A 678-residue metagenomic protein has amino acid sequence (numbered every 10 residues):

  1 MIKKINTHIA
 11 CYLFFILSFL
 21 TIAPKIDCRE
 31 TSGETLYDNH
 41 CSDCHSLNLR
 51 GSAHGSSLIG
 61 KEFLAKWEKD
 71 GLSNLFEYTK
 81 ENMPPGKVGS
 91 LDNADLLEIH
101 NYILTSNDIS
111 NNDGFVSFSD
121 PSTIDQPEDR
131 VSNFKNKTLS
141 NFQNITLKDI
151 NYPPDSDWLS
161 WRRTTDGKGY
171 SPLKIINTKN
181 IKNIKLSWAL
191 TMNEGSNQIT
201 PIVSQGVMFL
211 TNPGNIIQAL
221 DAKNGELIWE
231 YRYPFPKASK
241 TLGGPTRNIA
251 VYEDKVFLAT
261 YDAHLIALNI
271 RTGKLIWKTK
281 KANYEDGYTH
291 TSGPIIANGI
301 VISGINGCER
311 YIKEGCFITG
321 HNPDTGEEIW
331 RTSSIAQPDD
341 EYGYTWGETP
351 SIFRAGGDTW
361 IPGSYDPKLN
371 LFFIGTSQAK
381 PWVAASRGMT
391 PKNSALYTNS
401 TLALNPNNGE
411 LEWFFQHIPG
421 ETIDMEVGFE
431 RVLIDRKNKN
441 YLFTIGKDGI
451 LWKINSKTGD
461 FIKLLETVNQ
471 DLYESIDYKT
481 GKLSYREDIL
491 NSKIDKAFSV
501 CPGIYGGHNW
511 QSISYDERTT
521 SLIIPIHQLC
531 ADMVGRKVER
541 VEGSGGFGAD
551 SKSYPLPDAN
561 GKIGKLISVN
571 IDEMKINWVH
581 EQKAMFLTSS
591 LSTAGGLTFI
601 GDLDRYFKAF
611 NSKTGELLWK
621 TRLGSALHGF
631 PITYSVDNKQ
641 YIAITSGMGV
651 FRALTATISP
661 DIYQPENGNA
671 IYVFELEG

Functional and structural regions predicted by a protein language model:
T21-L36, K87: Electrostatic cytochrome c docking/interface patches
R29-R50, D95, I99: Sequence/structural segment immediately N-terminal to covalent heme-attachment motifs in c-type and related
L47-P84: Gly/Gly-Pro-rich "capping" loops immediately C-terminal to redox-active cysteine motifs in periplasmic/lumenal
G86-D166: Flexible coil segments in periplasmic/lumen-exposed cytochrome c-class electron-transfer proteins
K135-L186, S334-D340, L483-I489, P555-L556 (+1 more regions): Blade/loop signatures of beta-propeller domains
W158-R162, E194-I216, K240-H264, T289-I312 (+6 more regions): Repeat-blade elements of multi-bladed beta-propeller folds
W188-I202, E230-A250, K278-G293, S333-P362 (+9 more regions): Extracytoplasmic beta-rich repeat domains
S303-C316, I374-A395, Q528-A559, G647-P665: Short, conserved, GDST-rich strand-edge loop motifs in beta-rich repeat architectures
